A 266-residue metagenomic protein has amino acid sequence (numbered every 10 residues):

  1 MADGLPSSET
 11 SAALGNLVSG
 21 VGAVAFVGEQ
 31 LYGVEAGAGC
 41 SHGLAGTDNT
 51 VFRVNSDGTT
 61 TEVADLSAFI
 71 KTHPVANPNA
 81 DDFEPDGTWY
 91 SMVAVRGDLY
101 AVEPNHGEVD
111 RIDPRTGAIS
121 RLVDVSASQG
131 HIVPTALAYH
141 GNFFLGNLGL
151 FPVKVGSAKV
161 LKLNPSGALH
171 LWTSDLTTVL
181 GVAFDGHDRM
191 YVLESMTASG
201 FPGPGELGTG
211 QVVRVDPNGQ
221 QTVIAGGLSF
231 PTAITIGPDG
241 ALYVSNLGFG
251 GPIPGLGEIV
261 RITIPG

Functional and structural regions predicted by a protein language model:
M1-P6, G58-F69, S120-S126, H170-S174 (+1 more regions): Beta-propeller fold detector
S8-L31, E35, I70-L99, S128-F143 (+6 more regions): Beta-rich, blade/repeat-based domains predominating in secreted/periplasmic proteins but also intracellular
G33-T50, L145-S157, V192-G208, L247-E258: Short, conserved, GDST-rich strand-edge loop motifs in beta-rich repeat architectures
N49-F52, E108-R111, A158-L161, G210-V213 (+1 more regions): A short loop-to-beta-strand structural motif that recurs across blades of beta-propeller domains
V54-T59, D113-G117, L163-A168, V215-Q220 (+1 more regions): Short loop/turn segments that connect beta-strands within beta-propeller blades
H106-E108, T177: Loop/turn residues immediately N-terminal
T232-G266: Blade-level signature of beta-propeller repeat domains, shared across WD40, Kelch, NHL, RCC1 and BNR/Asp-box propellers
